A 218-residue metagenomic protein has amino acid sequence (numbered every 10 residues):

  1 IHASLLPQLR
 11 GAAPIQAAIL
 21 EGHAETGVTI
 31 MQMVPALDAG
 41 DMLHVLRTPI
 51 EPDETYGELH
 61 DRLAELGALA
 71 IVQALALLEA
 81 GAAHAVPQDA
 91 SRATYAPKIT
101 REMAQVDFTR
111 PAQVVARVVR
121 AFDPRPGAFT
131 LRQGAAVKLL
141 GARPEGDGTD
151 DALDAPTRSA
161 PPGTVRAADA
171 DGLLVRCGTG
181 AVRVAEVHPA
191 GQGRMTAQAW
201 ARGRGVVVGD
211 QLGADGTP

Functional and structural regions predicted by a protein language model:
I1-Y95, T100-E102: Donor/substrate-binding cores of folate-linked one-carbon enzymes
M103, F108-P218: An anion-binding loop in the catalytic cleft
